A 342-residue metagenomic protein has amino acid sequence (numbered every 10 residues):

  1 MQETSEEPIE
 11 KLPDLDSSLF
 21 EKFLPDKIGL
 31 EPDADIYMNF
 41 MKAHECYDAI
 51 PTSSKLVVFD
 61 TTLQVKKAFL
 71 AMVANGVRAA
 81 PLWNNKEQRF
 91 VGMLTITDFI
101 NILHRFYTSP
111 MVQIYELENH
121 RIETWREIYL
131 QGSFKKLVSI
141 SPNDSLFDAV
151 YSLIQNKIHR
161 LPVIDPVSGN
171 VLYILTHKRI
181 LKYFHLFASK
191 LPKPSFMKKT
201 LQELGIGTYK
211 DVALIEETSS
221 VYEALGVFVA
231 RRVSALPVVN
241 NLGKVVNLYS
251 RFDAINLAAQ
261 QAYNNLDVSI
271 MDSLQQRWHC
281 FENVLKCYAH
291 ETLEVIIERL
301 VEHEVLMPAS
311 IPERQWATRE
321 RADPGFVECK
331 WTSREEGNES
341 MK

Functional and structural regions predicted by a protein language model:
M1-K342: Tandem CBS (Cystathionine beta-synthase) repeat/Bateman regulatory domains
